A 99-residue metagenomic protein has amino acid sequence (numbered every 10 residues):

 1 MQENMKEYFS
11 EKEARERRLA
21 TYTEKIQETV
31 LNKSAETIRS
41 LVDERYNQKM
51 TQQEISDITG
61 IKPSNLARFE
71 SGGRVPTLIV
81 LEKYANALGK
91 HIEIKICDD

Functional and structural regions predicted by a protein language model:
M1-S40: N-terminal flexible/basic segments that precede or flank functional cores
Q2-K6, S10, R39-S56, K83: Short basic helix-loop element that most often maps to the first helix and adjoining turn of HTH DNA-binding modules
E36, P76-I79: Charged, alpha-helix-enriched surfaces in structured cytosolic catalytic cores of large nucleotide-utilizing machines
T59-V75: Recognition helix of helix-turn-helix/homeodomain-like DNA-binding domains that insert into the DNA major groove
I79-I94: DNA major-groove recognition helix of helix-turn-helix/homeodomain DNA-binding modules
K95-D99: Short, charged recognition helix plus adjacent turn of helix-turn-helix-like nucleic-acid-binding domains
